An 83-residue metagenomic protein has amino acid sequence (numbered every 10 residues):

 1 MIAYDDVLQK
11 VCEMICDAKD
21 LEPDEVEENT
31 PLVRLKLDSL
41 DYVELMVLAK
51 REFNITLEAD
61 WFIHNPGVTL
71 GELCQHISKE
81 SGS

Functional and structural regions predicted by a protein language model:
I2-L35, D41, M46-V47, R51-S83: Phosphopantetheine-dependent thiolation modules in NRPS/PKS and related acyl-activating systems
